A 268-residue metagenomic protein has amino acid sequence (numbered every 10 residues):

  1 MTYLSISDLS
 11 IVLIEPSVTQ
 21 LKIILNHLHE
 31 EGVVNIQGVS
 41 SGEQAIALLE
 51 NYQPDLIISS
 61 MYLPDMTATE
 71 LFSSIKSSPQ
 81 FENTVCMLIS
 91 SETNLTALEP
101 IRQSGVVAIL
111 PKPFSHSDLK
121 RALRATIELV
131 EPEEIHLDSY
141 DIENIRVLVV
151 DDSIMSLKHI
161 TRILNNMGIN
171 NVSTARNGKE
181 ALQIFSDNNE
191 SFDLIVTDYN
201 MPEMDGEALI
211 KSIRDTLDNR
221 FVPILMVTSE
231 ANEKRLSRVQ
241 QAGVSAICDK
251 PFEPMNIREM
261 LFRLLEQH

Functional and structural regions predicted by a protein language model:
D8-T19, I24-L28, I57, N144-M155 (+2 more regions): Conserved acidic segment of CheY-like receiver
P16, G38-A47, A68, T174-Q183 (+1 more regions): Helix N-cap/capping motif at the beta->alpha junctions
S60-M61, D198, T228: Active-site residues of response regulator receiver
L63-P64, N94, M201-P202, N232: The feature encodes the CheY-like receiver
T69-E70, T93-A108, A208, A231-A246: Alpha4 helix (beta4-alpha4-beta5 surface) of REC/receiver domains from two-component response regulators
T69-E82, E207-R220: Short amphipathic alpha-helix used as the core "switch/output" element in two-component signaling
F114-L123, F252-L261: C-terminal output helix
